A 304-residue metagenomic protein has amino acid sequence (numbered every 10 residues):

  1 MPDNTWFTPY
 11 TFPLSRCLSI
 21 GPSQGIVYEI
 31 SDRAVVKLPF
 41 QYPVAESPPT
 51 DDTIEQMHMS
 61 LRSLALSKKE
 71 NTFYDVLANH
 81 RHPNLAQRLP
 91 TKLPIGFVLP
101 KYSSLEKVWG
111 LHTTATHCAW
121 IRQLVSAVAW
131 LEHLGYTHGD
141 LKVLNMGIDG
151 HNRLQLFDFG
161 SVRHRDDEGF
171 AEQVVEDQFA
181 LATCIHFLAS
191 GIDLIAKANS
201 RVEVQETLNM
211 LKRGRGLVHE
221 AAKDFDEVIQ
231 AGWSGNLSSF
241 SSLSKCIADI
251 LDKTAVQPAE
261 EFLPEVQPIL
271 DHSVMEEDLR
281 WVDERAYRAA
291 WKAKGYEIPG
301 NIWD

Functional and structural regions predicted by a protein language model:
T5-V76: ATP-binding glycine-rich loop module of kinase domains
A34, N84, F97, Q155-D158: Protein kinase-like catalytic core scaffold
S63-L64, N71-W120: Conserved structural core of kinase catalytic domains
T116-W130: Conserved alphaE helix
V128-D149: Catalytic-loop of the protein kinase fold
N152-S242, I298: C-lobe/activation-segment region of protein kinase-like
S234-A259: Terminal C-lobe "cap" of eukaryotic-type protein kinase domains
Q257-D304: Regulatory extensions appended to serine/threonine kinase catalytic cores
